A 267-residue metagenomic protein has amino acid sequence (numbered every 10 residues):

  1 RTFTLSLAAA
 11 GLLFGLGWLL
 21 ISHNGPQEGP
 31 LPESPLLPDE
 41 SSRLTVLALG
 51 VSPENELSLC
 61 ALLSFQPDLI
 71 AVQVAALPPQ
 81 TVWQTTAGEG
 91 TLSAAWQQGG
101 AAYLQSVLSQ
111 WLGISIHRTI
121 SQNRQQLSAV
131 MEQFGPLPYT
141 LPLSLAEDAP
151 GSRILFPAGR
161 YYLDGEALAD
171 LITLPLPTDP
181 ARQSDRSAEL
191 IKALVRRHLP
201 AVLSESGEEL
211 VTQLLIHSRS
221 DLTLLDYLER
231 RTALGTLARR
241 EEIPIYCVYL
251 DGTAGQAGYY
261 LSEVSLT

Functional and structural regions predicted by a protein language model:
T2-L5, A9-T267: Non-catalytic, solvent-exposed segments at the cell envelope interface
